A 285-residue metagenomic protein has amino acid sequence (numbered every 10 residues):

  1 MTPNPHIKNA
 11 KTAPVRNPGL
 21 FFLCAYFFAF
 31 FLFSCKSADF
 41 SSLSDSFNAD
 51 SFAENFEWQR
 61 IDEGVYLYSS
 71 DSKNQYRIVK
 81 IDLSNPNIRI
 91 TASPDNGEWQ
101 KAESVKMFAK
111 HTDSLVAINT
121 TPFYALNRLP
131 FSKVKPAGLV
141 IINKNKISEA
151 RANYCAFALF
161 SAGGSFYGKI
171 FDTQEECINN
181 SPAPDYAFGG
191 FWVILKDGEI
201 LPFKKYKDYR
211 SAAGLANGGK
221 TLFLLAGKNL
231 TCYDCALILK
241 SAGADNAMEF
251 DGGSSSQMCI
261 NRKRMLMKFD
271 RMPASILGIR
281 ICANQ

Functional and structural regions predicted by a protein language model:
P3-H6, F31: Short, low-complexity, intrinsically disordered N-terminal modules that encode targeting/processing signals
P5-F21: Positively charged N-terminal leader segments that act as targeting/secretion signals
A10, F30-F33: Compositionally biased, low-complexity segments
L23-F31: Bacterial N-terminal signal peptides
C35-Q285: Gly/Ser/Thr/Pro-rich low-complexity, intrinsically disordered segments
